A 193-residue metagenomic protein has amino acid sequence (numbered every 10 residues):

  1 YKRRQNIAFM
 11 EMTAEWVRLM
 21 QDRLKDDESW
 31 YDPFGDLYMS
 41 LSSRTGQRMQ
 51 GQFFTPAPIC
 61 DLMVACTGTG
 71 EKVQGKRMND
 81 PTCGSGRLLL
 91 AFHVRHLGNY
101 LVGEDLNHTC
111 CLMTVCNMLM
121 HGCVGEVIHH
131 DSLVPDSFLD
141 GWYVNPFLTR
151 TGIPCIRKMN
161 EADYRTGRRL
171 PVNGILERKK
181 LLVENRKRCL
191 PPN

Functional and structural regions predicted by a protein language model:
Y1-H96: Class I S-adenosyl-L-methionine
Y31-L41, R48, Q52, G86 (+5 more regions): Aromatic-enriched hydrophobic runs in primary sequence
P56-V144: Conserved S-adenosyl-L-methionine
N117-V124, I128-N193: S-adenosylmethionine
